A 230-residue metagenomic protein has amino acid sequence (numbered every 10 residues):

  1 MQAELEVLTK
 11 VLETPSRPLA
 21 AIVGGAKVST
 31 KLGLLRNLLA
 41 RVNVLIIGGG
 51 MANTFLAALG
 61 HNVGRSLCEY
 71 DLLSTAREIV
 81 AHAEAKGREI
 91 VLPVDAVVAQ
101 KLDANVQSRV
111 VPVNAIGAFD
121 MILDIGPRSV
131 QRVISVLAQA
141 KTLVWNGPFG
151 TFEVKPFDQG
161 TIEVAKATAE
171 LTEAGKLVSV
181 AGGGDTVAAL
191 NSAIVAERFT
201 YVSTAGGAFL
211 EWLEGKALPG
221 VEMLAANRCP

Functional and structural regions predicted by a protein language model:
M1-P230: Active-site loop-to-helix "anion-binding N-cap" substructures in soluble metabolic enzymes
